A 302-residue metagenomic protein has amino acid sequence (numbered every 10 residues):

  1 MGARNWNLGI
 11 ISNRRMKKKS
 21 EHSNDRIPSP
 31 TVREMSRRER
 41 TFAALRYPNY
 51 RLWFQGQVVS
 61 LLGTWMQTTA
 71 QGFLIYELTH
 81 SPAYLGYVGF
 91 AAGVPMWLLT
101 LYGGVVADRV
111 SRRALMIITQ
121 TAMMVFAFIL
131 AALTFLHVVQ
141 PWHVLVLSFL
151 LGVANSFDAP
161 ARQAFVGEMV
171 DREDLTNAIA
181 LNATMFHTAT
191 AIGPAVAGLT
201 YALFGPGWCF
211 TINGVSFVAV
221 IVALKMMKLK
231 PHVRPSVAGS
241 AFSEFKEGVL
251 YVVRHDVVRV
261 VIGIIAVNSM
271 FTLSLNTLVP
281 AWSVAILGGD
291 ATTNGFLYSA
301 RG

Functional and structural regions predicted by a protein language model:
R4-N7, I11-G302: Alpha-helical transmembrane-bundle signature of multi-pass membrane transport and export proteins
